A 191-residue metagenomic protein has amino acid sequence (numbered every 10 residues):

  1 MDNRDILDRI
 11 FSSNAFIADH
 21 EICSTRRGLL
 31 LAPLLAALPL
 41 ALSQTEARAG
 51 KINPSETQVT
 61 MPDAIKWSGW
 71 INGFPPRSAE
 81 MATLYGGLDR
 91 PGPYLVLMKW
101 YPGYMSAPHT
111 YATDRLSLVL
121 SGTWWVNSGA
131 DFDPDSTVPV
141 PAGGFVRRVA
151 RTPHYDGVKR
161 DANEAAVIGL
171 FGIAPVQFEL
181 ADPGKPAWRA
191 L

Functional and structural regions predicted by a protein language model:
M1-L40: N-terminal secretory signal peptides
A47-G92, P183-L191: A short, N-terminal "cap"/entry segment at the start of jelly-roll beta-barrel domains of the cupin/DSBH fold
Q58, R147, Y155-L191: Double-stranded beta-helix
P75, L88-G92, A107-L118: His-enriched metal-coordination microenvironments in redox/metal-binding proteins
M81-L84, V96-Y104: N-terminal post-signal-peptidase region of extra-cytosolic proteins
Y101-P102, Y111-D131: Glycine- and acidic-residue-biased ligand/ion/polar-headgroup-sensing regions
S106-H109, V126-N127, R148, P153-R160: Short beta-strand His + acidic residue motifs that chelate non-heme Fe in jelly-roll/DSBH and cupin folds
F132-A150: Short acidic-glycine-tyrosine-enriched beta hairpin
